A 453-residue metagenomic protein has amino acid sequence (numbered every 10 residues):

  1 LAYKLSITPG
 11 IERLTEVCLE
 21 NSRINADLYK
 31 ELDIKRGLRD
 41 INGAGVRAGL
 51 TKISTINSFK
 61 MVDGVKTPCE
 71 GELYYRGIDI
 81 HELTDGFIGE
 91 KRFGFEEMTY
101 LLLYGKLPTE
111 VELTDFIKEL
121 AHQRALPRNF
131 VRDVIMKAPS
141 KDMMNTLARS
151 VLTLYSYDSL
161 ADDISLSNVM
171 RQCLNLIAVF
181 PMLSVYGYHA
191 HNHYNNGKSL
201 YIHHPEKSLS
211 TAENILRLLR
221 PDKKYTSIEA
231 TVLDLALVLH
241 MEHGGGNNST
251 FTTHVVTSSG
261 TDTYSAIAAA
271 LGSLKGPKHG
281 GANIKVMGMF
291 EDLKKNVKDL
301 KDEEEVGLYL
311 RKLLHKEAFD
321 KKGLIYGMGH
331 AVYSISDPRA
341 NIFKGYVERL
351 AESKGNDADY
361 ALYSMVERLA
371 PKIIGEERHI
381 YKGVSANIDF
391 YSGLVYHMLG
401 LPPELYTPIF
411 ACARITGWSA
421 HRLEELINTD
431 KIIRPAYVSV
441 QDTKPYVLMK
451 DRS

Functional and structural regions predicted by a protein language model:
A2-S453: Non-transmembrane, aqueous-exposed alpha-helical and coiled segments at domain scale
